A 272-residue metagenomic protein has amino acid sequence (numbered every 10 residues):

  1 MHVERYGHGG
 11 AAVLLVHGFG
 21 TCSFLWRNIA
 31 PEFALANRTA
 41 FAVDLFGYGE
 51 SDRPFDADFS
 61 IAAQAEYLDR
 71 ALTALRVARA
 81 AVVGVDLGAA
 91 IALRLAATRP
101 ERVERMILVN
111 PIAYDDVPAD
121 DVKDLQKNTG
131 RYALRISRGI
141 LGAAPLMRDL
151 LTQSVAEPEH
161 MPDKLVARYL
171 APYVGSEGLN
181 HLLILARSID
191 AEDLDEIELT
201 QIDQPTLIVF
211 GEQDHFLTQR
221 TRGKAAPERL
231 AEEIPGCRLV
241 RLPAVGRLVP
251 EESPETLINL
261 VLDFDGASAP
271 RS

Functional and structural regions predicted by a protein language model:
M1: Glycine-rich phosphate/pyrophosphate-binding loop shared by adenosine-nucleotide-utilizing enzymes
E4-Y6, F41, Y48-A78, V83 (+4 more regions): Flexible "cap/lid" subdomain of the alpha/beta-hydrolase fold that forms the substrate-access gate
Y6-E50, D265: Conserved HGGG/HGGXW glycine-rich cap/lid loop of the alpha/beta-hydrolase fold
A11, F24, L217, V249-E252: Residues that form or flank phosphate/diphosphate-binding pockets in enzymes that use nucleotide phosphates
F24, P31, D69-T73, R94 (+1 more regions): Core alpha-helical elements of the protein kinase catalytic domain, predominantly the helix directly N-terminal
F24-R27, N180, N259: Alpha-helical elements of the RecA-like P-loop NTPase motor core of helicases
V245-G246: PLP-dependent class I/II
V261-S272: Short, hydrophobic alpha-helical segments
